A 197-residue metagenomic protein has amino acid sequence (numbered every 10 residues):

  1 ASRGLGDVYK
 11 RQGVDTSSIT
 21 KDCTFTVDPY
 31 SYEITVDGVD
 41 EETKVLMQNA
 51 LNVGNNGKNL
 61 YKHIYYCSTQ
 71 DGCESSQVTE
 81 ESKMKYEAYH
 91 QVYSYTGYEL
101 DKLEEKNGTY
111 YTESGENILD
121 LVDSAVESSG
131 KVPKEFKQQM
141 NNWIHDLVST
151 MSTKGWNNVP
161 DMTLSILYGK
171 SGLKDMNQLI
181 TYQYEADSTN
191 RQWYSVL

Functional and structural regions predicted by a protein language model:
A1-Y9: Single conserved hydrophobic/aromatic residue that forms the stacking wall/gate of nucleotide- or nucleobase-binding
K10-L197: Polar, low-complexity export/assembly segments characteristic of proteins that are secreted or assemble on the cell
